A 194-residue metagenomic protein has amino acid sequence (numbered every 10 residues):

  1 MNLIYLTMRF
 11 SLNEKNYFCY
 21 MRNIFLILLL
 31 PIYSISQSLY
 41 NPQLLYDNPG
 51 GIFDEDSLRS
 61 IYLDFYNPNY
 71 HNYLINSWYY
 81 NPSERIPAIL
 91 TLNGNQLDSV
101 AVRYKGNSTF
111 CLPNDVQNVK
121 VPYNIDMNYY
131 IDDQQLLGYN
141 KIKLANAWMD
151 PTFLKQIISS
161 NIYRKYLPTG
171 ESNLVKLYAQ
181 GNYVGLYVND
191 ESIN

Functional and structural regions predicted by a protein language model:
M1-I4, L29: Selective for proline/serine-rich intrinsically disordered segments in cytosolic/nuclear regulatory regions
L3-L6, L12: Short hydrophobic targeting helices and cationic amphipathic motifs that mediate membrane/organellar targeting
R9-F10, I32: Short, low-complexity, intrinsically disordered N-terminal modules that encode targeting/processing signals
K15, M21-N23: Positively charged n-region of N-terminal signal peptides that target proteins for export
N23-I32: Sec-dependent N-terminal signal peptides
Q37-N194: Phosphate/dinucleotide-binding and metal-coordinating scaffold of catalytic cores in nucleotide-dependent enzymes
